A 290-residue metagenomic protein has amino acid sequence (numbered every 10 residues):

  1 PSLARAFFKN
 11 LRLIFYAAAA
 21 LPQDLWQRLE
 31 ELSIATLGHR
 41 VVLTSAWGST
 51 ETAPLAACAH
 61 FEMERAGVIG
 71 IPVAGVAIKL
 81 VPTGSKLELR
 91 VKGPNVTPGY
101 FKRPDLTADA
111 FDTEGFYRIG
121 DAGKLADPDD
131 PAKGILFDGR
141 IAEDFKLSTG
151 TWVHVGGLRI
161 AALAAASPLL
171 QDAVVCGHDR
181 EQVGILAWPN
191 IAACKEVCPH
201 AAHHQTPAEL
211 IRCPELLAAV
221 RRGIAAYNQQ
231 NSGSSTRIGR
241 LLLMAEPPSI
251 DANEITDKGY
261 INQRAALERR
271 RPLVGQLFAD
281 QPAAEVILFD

Functional and structural regions predicted by a protein language model:
P1-A4, L32-V41, A126-P131, A164-L169 (+1 more regions): Alpha-helix termini
P1-S85, E181-Q182, P189-A201, A226: Conserved adenylate-forming
L43-S45, E51-P54, F116-L125, I135-I141 (+1 more regions): Extended, hydrophobic alpha-helical segments in both membrane/secreted and soluble proteins
W47, V68-I71, D127, F145 (+2 more regions): Replace "in large, NTP-powered and nucleic-acid-processing enzymes" with "in large, NTP-powered factors and other
V81, L87-L147: Conserved ATP-binding/catalytic segment of the ANL
V96, P131-A161, C194-P214, S234-S235 (+2 more regions): Adenylate-forming
A122, A165-A193, N228: C-terminal boundary motif of the adenylate-forming
Q171-C176, E181, V197, R221-D290: Conserved C-terminal "lid"/linker of ANL adenylate-forming enzymes
